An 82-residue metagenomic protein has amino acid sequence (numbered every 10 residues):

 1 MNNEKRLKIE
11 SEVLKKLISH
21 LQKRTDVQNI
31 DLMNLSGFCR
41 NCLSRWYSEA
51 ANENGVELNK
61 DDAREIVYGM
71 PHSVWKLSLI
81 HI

Functional and structural regions predicted by a protein language model:
M1-K8: Charged, compositionally biased N-terminal leader segments and the immediate start of the first structured element
H20-S36: Immediate flanking context of iron-sulfur cluster ligation sites
N41-V56: Iron-sulfur (Fe-S) cluster-binding segments and ferredoxin-like electron-carrier domains, especially [2Fe-2S]
A51, V74-W75: Domain-length accessory/inserted modules outside core catalytic folds
D61-R64: Cys/His-rich, Zn2+-coordinating zinc-finger modules
I80-I82: Conserved small/polar residues in nucleotide/adenosyl-binding loops
